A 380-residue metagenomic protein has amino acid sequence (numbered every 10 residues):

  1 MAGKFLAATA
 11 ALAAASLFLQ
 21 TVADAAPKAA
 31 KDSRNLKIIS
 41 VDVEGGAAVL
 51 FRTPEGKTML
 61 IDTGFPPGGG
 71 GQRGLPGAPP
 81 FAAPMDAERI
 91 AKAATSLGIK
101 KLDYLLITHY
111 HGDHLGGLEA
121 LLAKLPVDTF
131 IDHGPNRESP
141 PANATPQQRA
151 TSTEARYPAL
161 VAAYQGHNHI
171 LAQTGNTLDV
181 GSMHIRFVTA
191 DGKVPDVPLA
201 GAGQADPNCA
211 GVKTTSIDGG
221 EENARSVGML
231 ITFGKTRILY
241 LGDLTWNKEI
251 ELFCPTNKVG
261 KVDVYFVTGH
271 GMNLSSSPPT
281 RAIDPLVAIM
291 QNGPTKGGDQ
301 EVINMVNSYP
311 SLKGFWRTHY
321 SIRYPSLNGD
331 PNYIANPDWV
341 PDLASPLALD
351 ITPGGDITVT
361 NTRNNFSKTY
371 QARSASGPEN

Functional and structural regions predicted by a protein language model:
M1-F5: Positively charged n-region of N-terminal signal peptides that target proteins for export
A8-Q20: Bacterial N-terminal signal peptides
F18-K28: Signal peptide processing junction and immediate N-terminal pro/mature segment of secreted/exported proteins
A26-L36, A93, L115-K248, S308-E379: Flexible, acidic/histidine-containing loops and adjacent segments that form or flank the divalent-metal
S40, E44-A48, E55-L97, I107-A123 (+2 more regions): Active-site-proximal loop/helix segments of hydrolase catalytic cores
D103, D128, D263, L286 (+1 more regions): Conserved acidic residues
L105-T108, Q173: Short linear loop/turn motifs
